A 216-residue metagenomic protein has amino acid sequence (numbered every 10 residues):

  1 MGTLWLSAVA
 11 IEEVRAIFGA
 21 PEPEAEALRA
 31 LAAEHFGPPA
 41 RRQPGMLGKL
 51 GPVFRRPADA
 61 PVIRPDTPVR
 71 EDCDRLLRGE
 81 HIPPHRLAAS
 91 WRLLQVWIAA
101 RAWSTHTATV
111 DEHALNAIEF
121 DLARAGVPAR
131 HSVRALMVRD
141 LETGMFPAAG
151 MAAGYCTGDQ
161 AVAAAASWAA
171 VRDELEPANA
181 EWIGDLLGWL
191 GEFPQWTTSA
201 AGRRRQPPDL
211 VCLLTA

Functional and structural regions predicted by a protein language model:
M1-Q206, T215-A216: Acidic (Asp/Glu-rich) sequence patches and key acidic residues that form negatively charged surfaces used
L210: Intrinsically disordered, Lys/Arg-rich low-complexity segments
